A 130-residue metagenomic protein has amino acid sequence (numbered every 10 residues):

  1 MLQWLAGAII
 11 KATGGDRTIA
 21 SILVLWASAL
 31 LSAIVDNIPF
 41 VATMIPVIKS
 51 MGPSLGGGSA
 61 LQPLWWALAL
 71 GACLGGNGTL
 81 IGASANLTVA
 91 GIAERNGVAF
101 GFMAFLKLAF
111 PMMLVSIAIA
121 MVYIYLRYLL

Functional and structural regions predicted by a protein language model:
L2-V98: Membrane-interfacial helix-loop connectors
A20, S59, A104, I117-M121: Residue-level detector of alpha-helical recognition elements and their boundaries
L23, K107, Y123-I124: Residue-level signal for alpha-helical context at structural boundaries
L31-I34, L106-M113, L129-L130: Noncatalytic linker/hinge segments flanking ATPase motor cores
N37, V41, M112, S116-A120: Hydrophobic alpha-helical transmembrane segments in multi-pass membrane proteins
P46, S50-M51, P111-I117: Small-residue-rich segments of transmembrane alpha-helices in multi-pass membrane proteins, especially helix faces
G91-V115: Interfacial loop-to-transmembrane junctions
M121-L130: Juxtamembrane boundary at the C-terminal end of a transmembrane helix
